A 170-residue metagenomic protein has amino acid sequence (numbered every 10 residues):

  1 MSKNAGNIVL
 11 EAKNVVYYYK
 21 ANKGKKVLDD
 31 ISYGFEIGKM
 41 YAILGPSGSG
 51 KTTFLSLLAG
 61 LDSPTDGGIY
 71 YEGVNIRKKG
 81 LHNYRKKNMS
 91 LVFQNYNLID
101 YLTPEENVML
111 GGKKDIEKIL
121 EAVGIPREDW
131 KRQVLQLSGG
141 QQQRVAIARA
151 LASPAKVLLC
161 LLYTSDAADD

Functional and structural regions predicted by a protein language model:
L44-P46: The feature captures the beta-strand-to-loop junction immediately N-terminal to the Walker
A59: Helix-to-loop junction immediately C-terminal to a conserved catalytic motif
G67-N75: Conserved ABC transporter NBD signature motif
I76-S90: ABC ATPase NBD coupling module
D115-E128: Conserved ABC ATPase "signature" region
Q133-L137, Q141: Conserved ABC ATPase signature
Y163-D170: Conserved small/polar residues in nucleotide/adenosyl-binding loops
